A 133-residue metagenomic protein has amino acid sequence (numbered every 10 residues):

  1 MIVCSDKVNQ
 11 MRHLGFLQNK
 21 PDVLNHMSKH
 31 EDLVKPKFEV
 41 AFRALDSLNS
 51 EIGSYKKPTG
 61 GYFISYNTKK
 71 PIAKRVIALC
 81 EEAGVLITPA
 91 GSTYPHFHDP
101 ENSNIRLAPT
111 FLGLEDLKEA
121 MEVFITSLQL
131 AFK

Functional and structural regions predicted by a protein language model:
M1-D32: Conserved core segment of the aminotransferase class I/II
L24-N25, L45-Y55, F132-K133: Surface-exposed helix-capping loop/turn segments at secondary-structure junctions
S28-F42, G53-N67, E81: Conserved glycine-rich beta-strand-loop-beta hairpin in the small C-terminal domain of fold type I
F63-N67, P89, R106-T110: Short beta-strand segments
K69-I72, L112-L114: Helix N-cap motif at beta-to-alpha junctions
V76-E82, A120-I125: Short amphipathic alpha-helices in soluble, non-transmembrane regions that often serve as interface/regulatory elements
E81-R106: Conserved PLP cofactor-binding pocket of PLP-dependent enzymes
H98-K133: PLP-dependent enzyme catalytic core of the Aspartate aminotransferase-like
